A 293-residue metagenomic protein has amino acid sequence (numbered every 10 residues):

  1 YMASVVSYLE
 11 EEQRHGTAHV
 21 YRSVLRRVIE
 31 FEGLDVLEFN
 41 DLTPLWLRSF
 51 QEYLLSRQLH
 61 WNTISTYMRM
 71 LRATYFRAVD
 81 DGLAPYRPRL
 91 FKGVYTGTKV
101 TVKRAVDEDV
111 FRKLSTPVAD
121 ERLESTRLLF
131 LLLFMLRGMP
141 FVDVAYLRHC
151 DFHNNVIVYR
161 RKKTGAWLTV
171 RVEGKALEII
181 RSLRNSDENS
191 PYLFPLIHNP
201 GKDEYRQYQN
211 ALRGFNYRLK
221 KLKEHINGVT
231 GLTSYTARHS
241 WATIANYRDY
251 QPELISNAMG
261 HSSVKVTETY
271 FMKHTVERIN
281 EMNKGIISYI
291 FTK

Functional and structural regions predicted by a protein language model:
Y1-R57: Basic/aromatic-enriched alpha-helical hairpins
R27, N40, R48, S56-L90 (+1 more regions): N-terminal DNA-binding recognition helix of tyrosine site-specific recombinases/integrases
P88-F141: Basic, Lys/Arg- and aromatic-enriched nucleic-acid-binding interface segment
A105, R161-G165, M259-K284: Catalytic-site neighborhood detector that most strongly recognizes the C-terminal catalytic loop/helix of tyrosine
F111, E173-V229: Active-site/catalytic core of tyrosine-dependent DNA strand-transfer enzymes
D120, N216-N257: Short, basic (Lys/Arg/His-rich) helix/loop patches that form interaction surfaces in the mid-to-C-terminal regions
C150-V156, V229-G231, Y250-T269, K293: Short, polar N-cap/turn motifs at the start of nucleic acid-interacting alpha helices
T169-G174, E178, S182-L183, T269-K293: DNA/chromatin major-groove-contacting recognition/catalytic segments
